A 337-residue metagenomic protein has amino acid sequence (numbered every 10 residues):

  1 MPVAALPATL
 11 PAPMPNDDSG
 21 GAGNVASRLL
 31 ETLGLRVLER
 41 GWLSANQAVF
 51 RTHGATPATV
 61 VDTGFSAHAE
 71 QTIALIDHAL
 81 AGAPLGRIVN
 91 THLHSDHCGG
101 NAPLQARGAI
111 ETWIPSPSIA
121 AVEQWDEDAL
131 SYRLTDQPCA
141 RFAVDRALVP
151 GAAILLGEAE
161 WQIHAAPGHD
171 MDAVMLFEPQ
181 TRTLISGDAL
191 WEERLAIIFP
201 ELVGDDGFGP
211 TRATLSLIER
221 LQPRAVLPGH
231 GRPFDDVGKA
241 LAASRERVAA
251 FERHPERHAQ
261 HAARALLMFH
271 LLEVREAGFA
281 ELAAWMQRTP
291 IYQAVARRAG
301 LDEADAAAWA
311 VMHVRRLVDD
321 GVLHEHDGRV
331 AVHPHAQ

Functional and structural regions predicted by a protein language model:
P2-L33: N-terminal amphipathic/basic leader segments beginning at the initiator methionine
G23-A83, M175-G187, E192: Conserved beta-strand hairpin/beta-sheet module of binuclear metal-dependent hydrolase folds, prominently
L29-L35, Y132-D136, G157-A159: Short Pro/Gly-enriched beta-strand edge/turn motifs at strand-loop
F50, D62, H92, L104 (+7 more regions): Divalent metal-coordination and catalytic microenvironments
F65-A67, E160-P255: Metallo-beta-lactamase
A67-L156: Active-site HxH/HxHxD metal-binding segment of metal-dependent hydrolases
H68, R146, D206-P210, A306-W309: Soluble or luminal CAZymes and related metallo-dependent hydrolases
Q260-Q337: C-terminal regulatory/interaction regions
